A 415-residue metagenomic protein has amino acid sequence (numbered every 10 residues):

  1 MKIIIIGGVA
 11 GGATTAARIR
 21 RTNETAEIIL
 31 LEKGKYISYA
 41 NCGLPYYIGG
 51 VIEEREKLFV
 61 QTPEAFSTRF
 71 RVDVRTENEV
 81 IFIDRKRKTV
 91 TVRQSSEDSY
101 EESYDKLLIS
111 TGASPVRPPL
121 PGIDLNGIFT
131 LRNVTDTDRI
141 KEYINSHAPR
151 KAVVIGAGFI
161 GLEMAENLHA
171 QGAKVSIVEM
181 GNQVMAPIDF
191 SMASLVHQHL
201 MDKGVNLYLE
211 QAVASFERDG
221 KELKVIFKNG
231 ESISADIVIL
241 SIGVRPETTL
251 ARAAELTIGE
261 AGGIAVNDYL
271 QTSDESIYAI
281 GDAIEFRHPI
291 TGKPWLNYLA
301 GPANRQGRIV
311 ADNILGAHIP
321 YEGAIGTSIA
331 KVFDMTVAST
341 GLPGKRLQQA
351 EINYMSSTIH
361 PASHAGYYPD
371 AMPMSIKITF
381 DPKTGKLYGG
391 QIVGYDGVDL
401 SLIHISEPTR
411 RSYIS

Functional and structural regions predicted by a protein language model:
M1, A26, K106, N126 (+2 more regions): Nucleotide donor/acceptor-binding cores
M1, R21, A283-V398, E407: Mid-to-C-terminal Rossmann-like scaffold of FAD/NAD(P)H-dependent oxidoreductases
M1-R75, V116, A165-I188, D399: Beta1-alpha1 glycine-rich phosphate/pyrophosphate-binding loop at the start of Rossmann-like nucleotide-binding domains
T25-E27, R69, R75-Q94, E102 (+1 more regions): A Rossmann-like FAD-binding core segment of flavoenzymes
F59, K151-A152, F159-F216, L299-A303 (+1 more regions): Rossmann-like dinucleotide-binding cores of NAD(P)H-dependent redox enzymes
I109-Q171, N206-L207, V266-D268: Glycine-rich dinucleotide-binding loop and its adjacent helix/turn
D124-P149, K224-I226, E231-D312: FAD-site-proximal beta/loop scaffold in flavoenzymes
I403, E407-I414: Single conserved hydrophobic/aromatic residue that forms the stacking wall/gate of nucleotide- or nucleobase-binding
